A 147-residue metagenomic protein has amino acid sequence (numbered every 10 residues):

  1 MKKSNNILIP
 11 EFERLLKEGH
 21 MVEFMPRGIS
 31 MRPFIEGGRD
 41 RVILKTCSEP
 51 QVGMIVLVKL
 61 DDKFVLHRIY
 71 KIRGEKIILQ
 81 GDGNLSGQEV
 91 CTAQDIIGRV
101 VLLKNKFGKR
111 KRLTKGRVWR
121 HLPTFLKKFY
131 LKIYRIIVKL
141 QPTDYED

Functional and structural regions predicted by a protein language model:
M1-D147: Extended hydrophobic leader/signal-anchor segments used for secretion and membrane insertion
